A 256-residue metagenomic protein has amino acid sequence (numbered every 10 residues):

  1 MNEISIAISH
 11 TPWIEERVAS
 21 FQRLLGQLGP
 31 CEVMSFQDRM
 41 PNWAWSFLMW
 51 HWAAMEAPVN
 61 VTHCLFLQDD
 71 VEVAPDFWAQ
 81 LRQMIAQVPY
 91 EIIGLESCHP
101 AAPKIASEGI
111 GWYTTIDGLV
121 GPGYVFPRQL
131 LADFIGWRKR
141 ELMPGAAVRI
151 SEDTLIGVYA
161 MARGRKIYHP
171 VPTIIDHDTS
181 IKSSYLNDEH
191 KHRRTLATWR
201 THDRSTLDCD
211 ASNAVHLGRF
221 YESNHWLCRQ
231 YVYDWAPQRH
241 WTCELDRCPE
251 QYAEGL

Functional and structural regions predicted by a protein language model:
M1-L67, V71-L256: Peripheral/terminal regions associated with large enzymatic or DNA-binding modules
